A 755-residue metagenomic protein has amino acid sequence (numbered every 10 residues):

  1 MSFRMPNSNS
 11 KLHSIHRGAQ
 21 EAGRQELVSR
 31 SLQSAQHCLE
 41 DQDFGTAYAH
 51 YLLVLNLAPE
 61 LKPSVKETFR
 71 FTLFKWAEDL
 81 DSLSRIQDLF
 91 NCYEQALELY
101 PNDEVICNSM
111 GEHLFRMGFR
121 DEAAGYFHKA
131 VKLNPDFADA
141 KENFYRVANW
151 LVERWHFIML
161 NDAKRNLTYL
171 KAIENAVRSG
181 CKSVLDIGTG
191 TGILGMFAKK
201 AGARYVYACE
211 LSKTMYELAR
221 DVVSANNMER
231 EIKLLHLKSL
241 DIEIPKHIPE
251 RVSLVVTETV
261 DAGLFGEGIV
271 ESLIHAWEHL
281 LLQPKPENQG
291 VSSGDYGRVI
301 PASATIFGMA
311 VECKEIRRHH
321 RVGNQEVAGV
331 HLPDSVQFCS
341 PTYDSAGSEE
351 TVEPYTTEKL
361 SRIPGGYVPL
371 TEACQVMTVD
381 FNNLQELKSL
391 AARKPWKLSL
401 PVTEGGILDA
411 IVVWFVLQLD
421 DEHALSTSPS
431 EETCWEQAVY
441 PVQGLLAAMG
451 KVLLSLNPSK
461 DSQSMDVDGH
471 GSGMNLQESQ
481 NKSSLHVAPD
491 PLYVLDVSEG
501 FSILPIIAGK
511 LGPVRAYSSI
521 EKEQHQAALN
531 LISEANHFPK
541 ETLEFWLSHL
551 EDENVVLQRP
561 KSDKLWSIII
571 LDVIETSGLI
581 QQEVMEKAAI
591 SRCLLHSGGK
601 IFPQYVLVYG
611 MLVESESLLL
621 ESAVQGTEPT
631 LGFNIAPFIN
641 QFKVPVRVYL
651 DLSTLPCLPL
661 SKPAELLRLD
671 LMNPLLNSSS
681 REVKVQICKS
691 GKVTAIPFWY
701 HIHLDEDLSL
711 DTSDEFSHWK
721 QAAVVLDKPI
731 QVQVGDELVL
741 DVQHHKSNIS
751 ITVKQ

Functional and structural regions predicted by a protein language model:
S2-P59, E67-F90, E94, N108-G111 (+4 more regions): Class I SAM-binding transferase module
N102: RNA-binding accessory domains that recognize and position tRNA/RNA substrates
